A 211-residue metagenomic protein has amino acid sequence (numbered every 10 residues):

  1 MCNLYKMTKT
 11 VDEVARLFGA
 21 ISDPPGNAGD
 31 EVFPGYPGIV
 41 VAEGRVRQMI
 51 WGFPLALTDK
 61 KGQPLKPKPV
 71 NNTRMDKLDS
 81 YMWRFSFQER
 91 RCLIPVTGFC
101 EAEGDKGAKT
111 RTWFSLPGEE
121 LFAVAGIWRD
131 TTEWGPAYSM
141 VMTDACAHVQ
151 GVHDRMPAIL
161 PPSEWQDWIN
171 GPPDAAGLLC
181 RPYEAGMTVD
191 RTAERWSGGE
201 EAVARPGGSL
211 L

Functional and structural regions predicted by a protein language model:
M1-L211: Short linear sequence motif anchored by a di-proline
